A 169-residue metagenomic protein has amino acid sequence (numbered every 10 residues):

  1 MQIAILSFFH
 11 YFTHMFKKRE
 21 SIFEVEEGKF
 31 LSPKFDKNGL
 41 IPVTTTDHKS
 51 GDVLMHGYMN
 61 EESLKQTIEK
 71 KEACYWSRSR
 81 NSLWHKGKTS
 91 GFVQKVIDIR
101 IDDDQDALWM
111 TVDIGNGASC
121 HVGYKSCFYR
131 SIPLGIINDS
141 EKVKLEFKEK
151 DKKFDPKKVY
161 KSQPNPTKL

Functional and structural regions predicted by a protein language model:
I5-S7, Y11: Short, positively charged and aromatic/hydrophobic N-terminal segments
F16-L40, M59-Q66, K71-L169: C-terminal binding/interaction regions
T45-H48: Short, acidic, Ser/Thr-enriched surface-loop or helix-capping motifs
D52-V53: Hydrophobic "anchor" residues
